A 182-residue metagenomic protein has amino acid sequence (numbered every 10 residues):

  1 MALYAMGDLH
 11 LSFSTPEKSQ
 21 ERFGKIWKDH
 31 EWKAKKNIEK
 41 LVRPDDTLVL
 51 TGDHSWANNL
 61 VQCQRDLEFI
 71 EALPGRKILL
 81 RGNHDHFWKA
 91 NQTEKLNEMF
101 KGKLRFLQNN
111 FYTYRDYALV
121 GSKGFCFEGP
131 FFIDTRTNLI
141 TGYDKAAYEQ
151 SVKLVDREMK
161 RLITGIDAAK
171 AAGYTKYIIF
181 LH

Functional and structural regions predicted by a protein language model:
M1, Y114-D116, A171-G173: A short, structured loop/turn motif at beta-sheet edges
A2, T15-Y114: Core catalytic region of metal-dependent phosphoesterases/phosphodiesterases, especially metallo-beta-lactamase-like
L3, T47, Y117-A118, K176-I178: Structural motif
L3-A5, L9, L41, I179: A generic "structured core" feature
D8-S12, N83-H84, H182: Histidine-centered divalent metal-coordination motifs
L11-W27, V120-Y177: Active-site-proximal loop/helix segment associated with metal-binding centers of metalloenzymes
T51, F180-H182: Short beta-strand segments
G102, L107, R115, C126 (+2 more regions): Preference for well-ordered, secondary-structure-rich cores of eukaryotic proteins
